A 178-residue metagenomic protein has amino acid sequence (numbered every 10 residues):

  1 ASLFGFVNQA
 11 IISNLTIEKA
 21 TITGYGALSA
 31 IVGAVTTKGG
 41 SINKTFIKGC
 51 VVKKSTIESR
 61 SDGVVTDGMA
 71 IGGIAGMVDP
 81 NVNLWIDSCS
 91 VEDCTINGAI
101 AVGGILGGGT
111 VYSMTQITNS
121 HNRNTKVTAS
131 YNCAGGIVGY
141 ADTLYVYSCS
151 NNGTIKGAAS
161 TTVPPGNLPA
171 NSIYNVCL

Functional and structural regions predicted by a protein language model:
A1-L178: Predominantly extracellular beta-rich ligand-binding scaffolds that present long acidic/polar faces for carbohydrate
